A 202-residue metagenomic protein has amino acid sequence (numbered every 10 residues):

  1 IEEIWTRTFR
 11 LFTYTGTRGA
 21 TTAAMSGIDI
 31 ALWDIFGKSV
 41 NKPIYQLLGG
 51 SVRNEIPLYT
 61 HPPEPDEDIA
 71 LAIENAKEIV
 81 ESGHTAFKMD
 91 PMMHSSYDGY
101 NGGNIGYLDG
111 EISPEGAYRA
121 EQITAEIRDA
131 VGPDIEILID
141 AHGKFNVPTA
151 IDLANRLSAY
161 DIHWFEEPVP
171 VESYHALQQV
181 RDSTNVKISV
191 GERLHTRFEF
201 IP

Functional and structural regions predicted by a protein language model:
I1-S39: Metal- or metallocofactor-binding catalytic centers and their adjacent structured scaffolds across diverse enzyme
A23-M25, P63, G191-T196: Active-site nucleophile and cofactor-binding loops and adjacent substrate-binding regions of central metabolic enzymes
D29-P65, S82-T85: Glycine-rich, aromatic-flanked loop segments that form ligand/cofactor-binding clefts across common enzyme folds
D34, Q46, A125, Q178 (+1 more regions): Active-site phosphate/pyrophosphate- and oxyanion-stabilizing loops and adjacent acidic/basic residues in soluble
E55-T184: Metal-dependent enolase-superfamily TIM-barrel catalytic cores that perform enediolate-based chemistry
E172, A176-L177, R181-P202: Catalytic alpha/beta core domains of metabolic enzymes, predominantly
